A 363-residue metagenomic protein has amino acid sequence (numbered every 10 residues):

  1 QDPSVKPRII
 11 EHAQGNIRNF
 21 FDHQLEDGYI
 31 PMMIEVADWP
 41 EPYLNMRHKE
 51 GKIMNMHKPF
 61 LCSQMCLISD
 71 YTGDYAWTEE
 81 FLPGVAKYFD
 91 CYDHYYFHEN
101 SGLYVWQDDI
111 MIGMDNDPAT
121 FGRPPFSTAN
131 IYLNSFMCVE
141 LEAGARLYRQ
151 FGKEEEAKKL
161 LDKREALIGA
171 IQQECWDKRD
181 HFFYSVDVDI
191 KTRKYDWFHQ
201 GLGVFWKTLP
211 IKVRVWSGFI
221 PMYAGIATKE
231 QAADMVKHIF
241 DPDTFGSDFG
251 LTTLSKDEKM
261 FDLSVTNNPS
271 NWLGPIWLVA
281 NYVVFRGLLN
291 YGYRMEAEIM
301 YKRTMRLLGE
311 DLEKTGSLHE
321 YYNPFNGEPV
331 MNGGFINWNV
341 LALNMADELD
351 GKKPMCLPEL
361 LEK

Functional and structural regions predicted by a protein language model:
Q1-E79, A86, L209-M222, T266-N281 (+1 more regions): Substrate-binding groove/exosite segments of carbohydrate-active enzymes
D2-I17, I68-A86, R146-E165, G225-I239 (+2 more regions): Structural helix-adjacent loops and short alpha-helical linkers that scaffold large soluble proteins
S4-M32, A37, S69-I131, Q172-Y184 (+3 more regions): Active-site acid/base region of carbohydrate-active enzymes
P31, H94-D108, C138-Q231, Y301-N339: Catalytic cores of carbohydrate-active enzymes
M32-K52, I110-N130, Y195-G203, M260-S270 (+1 more regions): Acidic/His metal-coordination segments adjacent to aromatic residues that form catalytic metal sites in metalloenzymes
I131, F136-C138: Extended, leucine-rich alpha-helical cores of fungal transcription factors
V236-S247, T252-K259, T266-S270, V283-K363: Non-catalytic C-terminal accessory modules of carbohydrate-active enzymes
